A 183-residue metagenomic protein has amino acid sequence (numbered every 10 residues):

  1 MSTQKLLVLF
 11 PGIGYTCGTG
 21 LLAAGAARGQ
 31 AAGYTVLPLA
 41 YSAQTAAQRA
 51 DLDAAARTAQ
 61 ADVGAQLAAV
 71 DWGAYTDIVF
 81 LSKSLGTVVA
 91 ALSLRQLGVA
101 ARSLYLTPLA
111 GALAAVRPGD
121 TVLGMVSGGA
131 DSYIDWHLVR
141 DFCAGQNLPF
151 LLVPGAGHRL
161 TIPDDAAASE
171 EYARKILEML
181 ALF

Functional and structural regions predicted by a protein language model:
S2-Y75: Serine-hydrolase catalytic machinery in alpha/beta-hydrolase-like enzymes
L81-A91: Gly/Ala-rich beta-loop-alpha elbow adjacent to hydrolase catalytic centers
L97-V99, A114-T121, F142-Q146: Short, conserved loop/helix-junction motifs that constitute active-site signature segments in enzyme catalytic cores
G98-A110: A conserved short beta-strand
G119-D120, G124-S127, D131, V139: Short beta-strand/loop motif that positions the catalytic acidic residue of the alpha/beta-hydrolase fold
G129-I134, H158-R159: Acidic catalytic loop of the alpha/beta-hydrolase fold
A156-E171: Catalytic histidine-centered segment of alpha/beta-hydrolase-like enzymes
